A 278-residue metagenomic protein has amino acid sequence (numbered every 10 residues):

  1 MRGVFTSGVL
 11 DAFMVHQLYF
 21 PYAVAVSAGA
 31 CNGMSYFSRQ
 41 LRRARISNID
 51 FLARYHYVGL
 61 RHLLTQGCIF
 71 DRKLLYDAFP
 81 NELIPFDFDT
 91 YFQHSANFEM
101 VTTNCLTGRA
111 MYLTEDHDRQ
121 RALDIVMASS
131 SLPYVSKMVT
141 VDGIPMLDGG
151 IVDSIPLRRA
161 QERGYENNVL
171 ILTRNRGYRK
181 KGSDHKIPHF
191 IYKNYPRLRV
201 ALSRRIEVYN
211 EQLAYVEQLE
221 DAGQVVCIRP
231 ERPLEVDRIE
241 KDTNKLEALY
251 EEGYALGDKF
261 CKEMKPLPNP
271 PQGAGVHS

Functional and structural regions predicted by a protein language model:
M1-V26, M34-S278: Patatin-like phospholipase
